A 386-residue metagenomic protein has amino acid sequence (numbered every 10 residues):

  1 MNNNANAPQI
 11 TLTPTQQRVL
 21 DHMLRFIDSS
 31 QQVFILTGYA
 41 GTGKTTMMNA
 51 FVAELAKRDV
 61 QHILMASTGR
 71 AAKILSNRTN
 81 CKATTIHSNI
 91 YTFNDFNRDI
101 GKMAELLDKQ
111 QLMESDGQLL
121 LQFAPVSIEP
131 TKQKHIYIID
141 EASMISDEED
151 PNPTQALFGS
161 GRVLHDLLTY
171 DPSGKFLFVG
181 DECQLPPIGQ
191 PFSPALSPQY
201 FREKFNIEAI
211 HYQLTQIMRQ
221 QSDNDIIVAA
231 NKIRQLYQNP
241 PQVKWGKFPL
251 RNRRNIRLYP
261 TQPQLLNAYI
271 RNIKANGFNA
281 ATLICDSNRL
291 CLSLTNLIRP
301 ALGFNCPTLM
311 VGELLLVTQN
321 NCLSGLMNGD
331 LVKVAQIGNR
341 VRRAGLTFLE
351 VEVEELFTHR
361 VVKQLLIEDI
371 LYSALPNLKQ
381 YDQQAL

Functional and structural regions predicted by a protein language model:
M1-Q31: Pre-P-loop entry segment of helicase/translocase ATPase cores
A7, Y39, T282: Conserved short-loop catalytic and cofactor-binding motifs
I10-Q17, T154-F158, Y259-Q264: Conserved phosphate-coordination/catalytic loops
L12, L64-M65, L283: Conserved SAM-binding loop
Q16, T68, S287: Short, conserved phosphate/pyrophosphate- and ester-handling motifs at nucleotide-, phospho-/glycolipid
V19-Q31, R162-L316, N320-A385: Conserved helicase motor core of P-loop NTPases
L20-F26, Q31-K244: ASCE P-loop NTPase helicase motor core
